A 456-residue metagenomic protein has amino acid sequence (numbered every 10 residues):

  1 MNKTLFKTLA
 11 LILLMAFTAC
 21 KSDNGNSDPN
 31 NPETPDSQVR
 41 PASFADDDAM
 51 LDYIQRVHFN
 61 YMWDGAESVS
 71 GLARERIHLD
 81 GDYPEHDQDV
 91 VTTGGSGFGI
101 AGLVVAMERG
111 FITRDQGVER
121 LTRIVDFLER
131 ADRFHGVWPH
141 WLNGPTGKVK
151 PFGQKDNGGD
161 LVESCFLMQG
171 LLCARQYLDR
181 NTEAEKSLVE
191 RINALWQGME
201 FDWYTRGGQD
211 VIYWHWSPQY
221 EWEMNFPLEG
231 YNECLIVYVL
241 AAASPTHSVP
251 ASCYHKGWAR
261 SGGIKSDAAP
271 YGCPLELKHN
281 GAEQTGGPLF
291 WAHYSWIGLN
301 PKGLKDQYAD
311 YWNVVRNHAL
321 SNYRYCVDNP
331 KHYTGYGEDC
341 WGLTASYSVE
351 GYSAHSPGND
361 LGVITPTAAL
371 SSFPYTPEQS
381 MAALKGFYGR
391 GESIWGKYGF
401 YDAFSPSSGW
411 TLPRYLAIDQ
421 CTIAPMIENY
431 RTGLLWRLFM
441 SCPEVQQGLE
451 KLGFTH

Functional and structural regions predicted by a protein language model:
M1-T18: Sec-dependent bacterial lipoprotein signal peptides
F6, C20, A73-E75: Short, intrinsically disordered low-complexity segments
L13, F17-S43: Bacterial Sec-dependent N-terminal signal peptides
D36-H456: Ser/Thr/Asn(+Pro)-rich, low-complexity disordered segments
